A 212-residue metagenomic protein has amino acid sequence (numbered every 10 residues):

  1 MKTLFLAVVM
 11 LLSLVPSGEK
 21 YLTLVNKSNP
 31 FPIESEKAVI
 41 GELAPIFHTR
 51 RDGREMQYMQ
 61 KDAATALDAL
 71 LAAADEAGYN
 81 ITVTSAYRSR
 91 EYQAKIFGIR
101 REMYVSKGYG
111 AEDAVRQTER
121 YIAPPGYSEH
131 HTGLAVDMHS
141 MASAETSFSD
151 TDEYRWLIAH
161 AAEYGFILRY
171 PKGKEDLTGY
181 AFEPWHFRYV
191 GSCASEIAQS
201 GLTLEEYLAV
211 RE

Functional and structural regions predicted by a protein language model:
F5-E212: Extracytoplasmic cell-surface/polysaccharide-interacting catalytic and binding patches
